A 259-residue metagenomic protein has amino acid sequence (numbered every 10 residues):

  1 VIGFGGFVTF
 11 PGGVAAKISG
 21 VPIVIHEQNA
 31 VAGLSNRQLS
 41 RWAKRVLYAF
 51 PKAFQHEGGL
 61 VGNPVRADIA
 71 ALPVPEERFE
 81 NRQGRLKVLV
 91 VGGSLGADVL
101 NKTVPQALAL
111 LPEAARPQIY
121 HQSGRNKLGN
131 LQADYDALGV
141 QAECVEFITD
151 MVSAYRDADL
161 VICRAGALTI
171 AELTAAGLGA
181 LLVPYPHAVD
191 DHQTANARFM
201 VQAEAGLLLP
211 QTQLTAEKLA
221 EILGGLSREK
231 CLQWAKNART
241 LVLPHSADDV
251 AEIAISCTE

Functional and structural regions predicted by a protein language model:
V1-S19: An aromatic- and histidine-rich active-site surface loop
V14, V152, I170-L178, R198: Short alpha-helical segment that forms part of, or immediately flanks, the ligand-binding pocket in carbohydrate-active
K17-P75: Active-site-proximal region of nucleotide-activated glycan assembly enzymes, centered on histidine/acidic-rich loops
V21-P22, D159-L160, G177-Y185, A205: Structural loop-to-beta junction motif characteristic of Rossmann-like glycosyltransferase folds
V74-V161, T194-R198, Q202, L209-K218: Donor-nucleotide binding loops and adjacent catalytic segments primarily of GT-B fold Leloir glycosyltransferases
R156-A171, L178-G179: Acidic donor-binding loop of glycosyltransferase active sites
K230-P244: A short, well-ordered alpha-helix in the C-terminal region of glycosyltransferases
L243-E259: C-terminal alpha-helical cap of glycosyltransferases
